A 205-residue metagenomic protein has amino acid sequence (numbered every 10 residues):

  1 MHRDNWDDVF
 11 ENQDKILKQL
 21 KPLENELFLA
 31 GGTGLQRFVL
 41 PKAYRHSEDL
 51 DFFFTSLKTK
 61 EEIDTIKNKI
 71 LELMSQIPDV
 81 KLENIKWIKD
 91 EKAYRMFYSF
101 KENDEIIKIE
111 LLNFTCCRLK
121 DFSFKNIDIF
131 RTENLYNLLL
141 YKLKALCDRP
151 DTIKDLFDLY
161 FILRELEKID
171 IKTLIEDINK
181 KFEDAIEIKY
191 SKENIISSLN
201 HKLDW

Functional and structural regions predicted by a protein language model:
M1-W205: Compositionally biased terminal segments of proteins
